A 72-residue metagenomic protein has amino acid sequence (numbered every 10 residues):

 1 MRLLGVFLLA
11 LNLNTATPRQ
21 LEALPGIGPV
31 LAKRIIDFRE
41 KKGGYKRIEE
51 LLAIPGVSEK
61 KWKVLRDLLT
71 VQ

Functional and structural regions predicted by a protein language model:
M1-R19, K63, V71-Q72: N-terminal, intrinsically disordered low-complexity tails/presequences enriched in Lys/Ser/Pro and small residues
A10-A16, L21-E22, I35, Y45-I54: A short amphipathic alpha-helix within small helical-bundle interaction modules
F38-R39: Residue-level signature of tetratricopeptide-repeat
K42-Y45, L68-Q72: Short, solvent-exposed alpha-helical "recognition" segments
